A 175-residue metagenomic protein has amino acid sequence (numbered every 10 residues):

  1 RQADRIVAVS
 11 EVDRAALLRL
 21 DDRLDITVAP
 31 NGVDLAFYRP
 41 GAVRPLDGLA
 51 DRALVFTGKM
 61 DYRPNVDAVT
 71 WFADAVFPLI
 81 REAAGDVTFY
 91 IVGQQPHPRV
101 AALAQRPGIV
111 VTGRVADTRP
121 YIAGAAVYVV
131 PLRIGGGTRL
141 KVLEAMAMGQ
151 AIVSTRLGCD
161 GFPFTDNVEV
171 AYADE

Functional and structural regions predicted by a protein language model:
Q2-S10: A short beta-strand/loop micro-motif in the catalytic core of glycosyltransferases that engages the nucleotide-sugar
D4, G108, A123-G137, M148-A151: Acidic donor-binding loop of glycosyltransferase active sites
I6, T88-Q94, I152-S154: Short, hydrophobic beta-strand segments that form beta-sheet elements in well-ordered domains
A16-R23, V28-G124: Conserved catalytic-core segment of nucleotide-activated headgroup transferases in glycan assembly
P98-V100, T118-R119, G136-R139, I152 (+1 more regions): Short glycine/proline-enriched, acidic/aromatic patches that form the donor-sugar handling elements
K141-E144, A151-T155, A171: Short hydrophobic beta-strand element within catalytic cores of glycosyltransferases and related nucleotide-activated
G161-E175: Change "using UDP/GDP/dTDP sugars" to "using nucleotide sugars
